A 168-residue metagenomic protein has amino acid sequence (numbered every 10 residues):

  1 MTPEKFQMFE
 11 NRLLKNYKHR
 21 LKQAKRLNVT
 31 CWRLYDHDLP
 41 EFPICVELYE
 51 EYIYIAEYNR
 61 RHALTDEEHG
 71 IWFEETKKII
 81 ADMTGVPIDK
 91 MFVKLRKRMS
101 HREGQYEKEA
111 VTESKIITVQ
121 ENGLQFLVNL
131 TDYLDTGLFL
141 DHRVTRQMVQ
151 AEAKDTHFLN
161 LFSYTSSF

Functional and structural regions predicted by a protein language model:
M1-Y54, Y58-R60: Non-catalytic accessory regions of SAM-dependent methyltransferases
F6-V29, D66, G70-V93: Cysteine-centered catalytic environments shared across enzyme families
C45-E47, I71-F139, Q147: Non-catalytic substrate-recognition/targeting regions of SAM-dependent transferases
I53-Y54, H62, F126, D135: Short, acidic Gly/Pro/Ser/Thr-rich loop/turn segments
A56-G70: Short histidine-centered catalytic/ligand-binding loop motif
L140-T156: Conserved alpha-helix/loop element of class I SAM-dependent methyltransferases that forms part of the SAM/SAH-binding
A151-F168: Conserved SAM/SAH cofactor-binding pocket of Class I
